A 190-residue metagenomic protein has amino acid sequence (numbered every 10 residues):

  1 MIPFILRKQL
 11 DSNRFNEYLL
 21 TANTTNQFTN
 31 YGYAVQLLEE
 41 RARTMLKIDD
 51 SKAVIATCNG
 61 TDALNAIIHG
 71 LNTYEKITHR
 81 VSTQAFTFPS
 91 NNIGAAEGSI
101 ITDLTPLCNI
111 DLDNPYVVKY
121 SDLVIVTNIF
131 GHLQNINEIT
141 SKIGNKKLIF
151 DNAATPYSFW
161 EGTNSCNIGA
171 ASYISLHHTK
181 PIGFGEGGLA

Functional and structural regions predicted by a protein language model:
M1-A66, G70-Y74, K119: Conserved PLP-binding active-site segment in aminotransferase class I/II-type PLP enzymes
T24, G131-H132, H178-P181: Nucleotide-sugar-dependent glycosyltransferase donor-binding/catalytic pocket residues
E40, T44, N137, T163: Active-site phosphate/pyrophosphate- and oxyanion-stabilizing loops and adjacent acidic/basic residues in soluble
D50, I77, Y120, N167-I168 (+1 more regions): Short loop/turn motifs at secondary-structure junctions
A56-T57, T83, V126, F184: A short beta-strand submotif of the Rossmann-like class I SAM-dependent methyltransferase core that lines
D62-N152, P156: PLP-dependent aminotransferase-like
I125, Y173-I174, G188-A190: Short glycine- and hydrophobic/aromatic-rich loop-to-beta-strand nucleating segment in the catalytic cores
F150-F184: Conserved active-site segment immediately N-terminal to the catalytic lysine that forms the internal aldimine
